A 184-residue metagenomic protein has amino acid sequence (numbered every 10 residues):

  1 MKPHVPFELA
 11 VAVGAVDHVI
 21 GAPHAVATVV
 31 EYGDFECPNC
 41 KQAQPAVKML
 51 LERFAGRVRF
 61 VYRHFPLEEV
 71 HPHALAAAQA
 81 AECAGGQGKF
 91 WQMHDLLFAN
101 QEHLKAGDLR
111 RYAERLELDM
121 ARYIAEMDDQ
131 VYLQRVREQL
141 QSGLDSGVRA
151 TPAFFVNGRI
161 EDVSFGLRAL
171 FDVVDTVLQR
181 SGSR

Functional and structural regions predicted by a protein language model:
M1-V11, R184: N-terminal targeting signals for export/organelle localization
L9, A15-V16, V61, Y123: Glycine-rich, flexible loop/turn motifs
A10-A27: A short beta-strand-turn-helix
V19-I20, L104, M127, E161: Short clusters of hydrophobic/aromatic residues that line enzyme substrate/ligand-binding pockets
I20-A22, V30, R53, G147: Generic structural signal for beta-strand residues in well-ordered domains
H24-V26, A77, A150-T151: A structure-centric signal for secondary-structure junctions around beta-strands
V30-E31, F35-R115, D119, I124 (+1 more regions): Structural alpha/beta surface segment adjacent to cysteine/selenocysteine redox centers across thiol/disulfide enzymes
G33, P45-M49, R110-R184: C-terminal cap of thioredoxin/glutaredoxin-like
